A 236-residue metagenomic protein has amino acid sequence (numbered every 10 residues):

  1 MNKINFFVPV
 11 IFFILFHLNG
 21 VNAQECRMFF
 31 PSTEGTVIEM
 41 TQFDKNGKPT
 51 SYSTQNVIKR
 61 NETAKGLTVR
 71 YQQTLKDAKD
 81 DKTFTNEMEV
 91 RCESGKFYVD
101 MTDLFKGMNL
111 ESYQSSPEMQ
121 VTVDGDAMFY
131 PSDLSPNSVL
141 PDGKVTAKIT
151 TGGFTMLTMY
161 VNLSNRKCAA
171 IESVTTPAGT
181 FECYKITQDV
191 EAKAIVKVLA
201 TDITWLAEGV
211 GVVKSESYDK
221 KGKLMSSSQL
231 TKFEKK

Functional and structural regions predicted by a protein language model:
M1-C26: Bacterial Sec-dependent N-terminal signal peptides
F12, T122-D124, A192: Short, charged low-complexity linear motifs
H17-G20, V69, S112: Generic detector of low-complexity/intrinsically disordered segments and short hydrophobic N-terminal stretches
L18-G20, V121-T122, L163, V196: Residue-level detector of alpha-helix boundaries and kinks
Q24-R91, A147-K236: Acidic, serine/threonine-rich low-complexity disordered tracts
K96-S116, S215-E216, K221-K223: A short, surface-exposed interaction/processing loop segment used at functional sites
F105-F181: Solvent-exposed helix/loop surface patches that form functional interfaces
